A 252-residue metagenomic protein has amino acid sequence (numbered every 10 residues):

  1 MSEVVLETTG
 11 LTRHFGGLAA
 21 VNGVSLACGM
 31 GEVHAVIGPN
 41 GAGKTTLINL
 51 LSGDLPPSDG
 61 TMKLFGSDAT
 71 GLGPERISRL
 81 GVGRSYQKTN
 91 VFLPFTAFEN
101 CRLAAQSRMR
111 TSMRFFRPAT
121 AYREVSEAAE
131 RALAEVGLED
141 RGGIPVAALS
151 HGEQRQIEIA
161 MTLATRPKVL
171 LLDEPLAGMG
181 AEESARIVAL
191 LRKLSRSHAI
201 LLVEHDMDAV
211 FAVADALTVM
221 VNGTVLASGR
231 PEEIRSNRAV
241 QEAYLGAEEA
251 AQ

Functional and structural regions predicted by a protein language model:
S2-Q252: Glycine-rich phosphate-binding loops of nucleotide-dependent enzymes
